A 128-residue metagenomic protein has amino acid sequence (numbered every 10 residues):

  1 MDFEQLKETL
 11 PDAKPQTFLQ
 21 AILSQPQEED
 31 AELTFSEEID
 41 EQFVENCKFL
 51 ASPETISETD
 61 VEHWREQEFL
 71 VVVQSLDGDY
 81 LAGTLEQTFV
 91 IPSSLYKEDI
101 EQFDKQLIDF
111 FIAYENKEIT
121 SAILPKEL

Functional and structural regions predicted by a protein language model:
M1-Y80, L124-E127: A surface-exposed partner-binding patch
Q74, D79-Y80, T84-Q106: Short, compact, well-ordered microdomains
S93-P125: Compact, glycine/acidic-enriched structural inserts
